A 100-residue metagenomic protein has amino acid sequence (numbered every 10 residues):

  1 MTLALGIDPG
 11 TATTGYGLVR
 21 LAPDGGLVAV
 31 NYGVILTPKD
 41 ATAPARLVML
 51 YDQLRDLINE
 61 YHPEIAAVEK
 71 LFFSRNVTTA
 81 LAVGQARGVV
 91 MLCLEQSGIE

Functional and structural regions predicted by a protein language model:
M1-E100: Phosphate- and other anionic-substrate recognition elements at nucleic-acid/protein interfaces
